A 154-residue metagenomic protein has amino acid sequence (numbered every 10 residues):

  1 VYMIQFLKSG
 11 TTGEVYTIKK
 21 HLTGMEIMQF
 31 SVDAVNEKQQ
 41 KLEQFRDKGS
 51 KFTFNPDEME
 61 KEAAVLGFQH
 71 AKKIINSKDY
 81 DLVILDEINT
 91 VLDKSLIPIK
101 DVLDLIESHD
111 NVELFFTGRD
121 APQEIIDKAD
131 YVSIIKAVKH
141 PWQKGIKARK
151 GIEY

Functional and structural regions predicted by a protein language model:
V1-N76: Conserved P-loop
Q5, E87-I88: Short glycine-centered, acidic/aromatic-flanked micro-motifs in structured strand/loop junctions that mark active-site
K51-D57, G67-D79, I88-Y154: Replace "adjacent to P-loop NTPase cores in ATP/GTP-dependent enzymes" with "adjacent to NTP-binding cores
